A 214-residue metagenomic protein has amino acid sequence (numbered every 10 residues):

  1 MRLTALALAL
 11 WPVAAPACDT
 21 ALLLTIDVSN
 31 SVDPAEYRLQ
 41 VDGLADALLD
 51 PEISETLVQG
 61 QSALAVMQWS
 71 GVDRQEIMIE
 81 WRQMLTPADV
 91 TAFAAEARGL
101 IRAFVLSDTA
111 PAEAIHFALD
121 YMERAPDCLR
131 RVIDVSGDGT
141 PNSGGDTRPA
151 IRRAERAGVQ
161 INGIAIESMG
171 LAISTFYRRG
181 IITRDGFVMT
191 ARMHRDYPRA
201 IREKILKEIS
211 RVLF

Functional and structural regions predicted by a protein language model:
M1-A7: Sec-dependent signal peptide recognition, specifically the positively charged N-region followed immediately by
P12-A14: N-terminal signal peptide c-region/cleavage motif recognized by signal peptidases
C18-E80, I115, V132-S136, N162-I164: Von Willebrand factor
T25-A35, L64, E80, R98-D108 (+4 more regions): Second-shell loop/turn segments in exported
D42-I53, G71, R102, L119-D127 (+4 more regions): Sec-exported extracytoplasmic/periplasmic mature domains
E76, Q83-M84, T91-R131, G163-I173 (+3 more regions): Von Willebrand factor
G139-R179: VWA/integrin I-like adhesion module and closely mimicked acidic/polar interface patches used
M169-F214: Von Willebrand factor A/integrin I-like adhesion domains
